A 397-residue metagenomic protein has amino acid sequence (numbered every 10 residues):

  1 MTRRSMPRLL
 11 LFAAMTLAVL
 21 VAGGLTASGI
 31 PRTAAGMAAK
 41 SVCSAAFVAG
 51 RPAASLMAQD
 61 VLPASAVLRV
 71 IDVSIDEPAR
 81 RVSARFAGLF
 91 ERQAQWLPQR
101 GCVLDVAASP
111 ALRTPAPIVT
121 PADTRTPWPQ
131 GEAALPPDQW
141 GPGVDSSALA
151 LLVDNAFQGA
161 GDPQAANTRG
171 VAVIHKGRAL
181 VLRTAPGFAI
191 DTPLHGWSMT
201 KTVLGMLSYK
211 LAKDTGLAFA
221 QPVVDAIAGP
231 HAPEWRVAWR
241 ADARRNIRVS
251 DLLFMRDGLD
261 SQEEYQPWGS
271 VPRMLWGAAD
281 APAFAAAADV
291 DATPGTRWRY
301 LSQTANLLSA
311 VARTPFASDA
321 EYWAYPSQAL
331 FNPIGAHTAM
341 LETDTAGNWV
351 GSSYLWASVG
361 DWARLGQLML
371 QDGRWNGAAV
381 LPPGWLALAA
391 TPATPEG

Functional and structural regions predicted by a protein language model:
L11-G24: Hydrophobic membrane-insertion alpha-helices, especially the h-region of bacterial N-terminal signal peptides
G29-R51: Alpha-helical transmembrane signal-anchor/signal-peptide segments
T33-G36, S318-H337, N348, Y354-G397: Conserved active-site loop region of the serine DD-peptidase/beta-lactamase
S55-G131: C-terminal functional modules
A133-K176: Beta-lactamase-like hydrolase cores
G177, H195-V223, L252, L308-A312 (+1 more regions): Active-site SXXK
R183, D291-P294, A336-N348: Glycine- and aromatic-rich loop/turn segments at beta-sheet edges
D225-G229, A238-A336, V359-A363, Q367-G373: Active-site-adjacent helix/loop patches that line small-molecule binding or acyl-intermediate pockets
